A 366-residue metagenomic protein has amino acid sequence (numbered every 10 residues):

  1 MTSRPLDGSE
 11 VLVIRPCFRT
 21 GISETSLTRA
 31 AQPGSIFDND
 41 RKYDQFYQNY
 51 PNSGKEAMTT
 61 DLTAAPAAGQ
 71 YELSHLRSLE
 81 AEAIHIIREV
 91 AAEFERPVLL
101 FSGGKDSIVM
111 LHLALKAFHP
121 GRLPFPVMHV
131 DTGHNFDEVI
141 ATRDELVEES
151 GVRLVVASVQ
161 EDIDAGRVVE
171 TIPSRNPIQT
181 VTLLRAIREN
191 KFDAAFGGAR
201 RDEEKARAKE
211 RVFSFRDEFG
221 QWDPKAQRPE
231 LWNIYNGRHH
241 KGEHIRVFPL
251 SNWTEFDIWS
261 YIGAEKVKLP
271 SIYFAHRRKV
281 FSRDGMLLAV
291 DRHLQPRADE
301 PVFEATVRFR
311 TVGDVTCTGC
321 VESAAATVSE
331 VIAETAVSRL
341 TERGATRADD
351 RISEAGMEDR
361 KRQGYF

Functional and structural regions predicted by a protein language model:
R4: Cytochrome P450 heme-binding "Cys pocket" and the immediately downstream C-terminal segment
D7-V13, E24, A30-A31, D38-D40 (+1 more regions): Acidic, Ala/Val/Gly-enriched low-complexity intrinsically disordered segments
S9-L12, S35-D40, V90, G121 (+1 more regions): Hydrophobic alpha-helical elements and their junctions with loops/disorder across both membrane and soluble proteins
I36-D40, D44-A57: Short, Lys/Arg-enriched N-terminal segments with co-localized hydrophobic residues within the first ~10-30 amino acids
K55-F366: Nucleotide-activated chemistry modules centered on ATP-dependent adenylation/adenylyltransferase
